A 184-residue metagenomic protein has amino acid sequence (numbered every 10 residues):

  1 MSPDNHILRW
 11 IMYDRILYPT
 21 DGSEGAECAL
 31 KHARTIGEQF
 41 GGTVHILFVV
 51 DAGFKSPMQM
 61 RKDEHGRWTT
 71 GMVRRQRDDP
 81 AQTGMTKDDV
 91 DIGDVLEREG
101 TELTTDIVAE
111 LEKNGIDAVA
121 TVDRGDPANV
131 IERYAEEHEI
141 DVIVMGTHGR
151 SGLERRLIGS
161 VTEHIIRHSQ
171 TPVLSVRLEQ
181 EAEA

Functional and structural regions predicted by a protein language model:
M1-N5, R133-A184: Gly/Ser-rich helix-loop-strand patches that form or flank binding pockets for ribonucleotide-derived cofactors
W10-Q82: Small/aliphatic-rich secondary-structure junction motif
I36, T105-E110, V130, Y134: CheY-like receiver
D79-V95: Short glycine/proline- and acidic residue-enriched helix-loop micro-motifs that form flexible lids or anion-recognition
G93, E97-T105, G159: Short, surface-exposed alpha-helical segments at coil->helix boundaries
D117-A120: Rossmann-fold cofactor-recognition segment
D123-A128: Charged docking surfaces used in two-component/phosphorelay signaling
